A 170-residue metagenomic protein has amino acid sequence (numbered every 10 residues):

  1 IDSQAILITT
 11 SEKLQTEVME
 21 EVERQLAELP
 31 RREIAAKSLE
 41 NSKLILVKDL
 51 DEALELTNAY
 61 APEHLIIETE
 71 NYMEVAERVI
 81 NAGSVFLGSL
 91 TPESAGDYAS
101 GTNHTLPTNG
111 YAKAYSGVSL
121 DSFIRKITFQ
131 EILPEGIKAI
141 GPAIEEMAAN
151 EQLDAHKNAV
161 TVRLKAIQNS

Functional and structural regions predicted by a protein language model:
I1-E40, L44: A conserved active-site cap/scaffold subdomain adjacent to cofactor or substrate pockets
L7-T10, L46-V47, L87-G88, S100: Short beta-strand-to-turn element immediately C-terminal to the catalytic PLP-Schiff-base lysine in fold type I
I8, E12, K43-L46, N109 (+2 more regions): Hydrophobic alpha-helical scaffolding
E12, L50-E52, Y72-M73, L120: Residues at or immediately preceding the N-termini of alpha-helices
T16-A27, D51, E55-N58, E77 (+1 more regions): Replace "anionic and nucleotidyl ligands
L26-I66, E70-N71: Glycine-rich, Lys/Arg-enriched anion-binding loops that position phosphate/diphosphate groups for phosphoryl
N58-S170: C-terminal core of ALDH-fold dehydrogenases
